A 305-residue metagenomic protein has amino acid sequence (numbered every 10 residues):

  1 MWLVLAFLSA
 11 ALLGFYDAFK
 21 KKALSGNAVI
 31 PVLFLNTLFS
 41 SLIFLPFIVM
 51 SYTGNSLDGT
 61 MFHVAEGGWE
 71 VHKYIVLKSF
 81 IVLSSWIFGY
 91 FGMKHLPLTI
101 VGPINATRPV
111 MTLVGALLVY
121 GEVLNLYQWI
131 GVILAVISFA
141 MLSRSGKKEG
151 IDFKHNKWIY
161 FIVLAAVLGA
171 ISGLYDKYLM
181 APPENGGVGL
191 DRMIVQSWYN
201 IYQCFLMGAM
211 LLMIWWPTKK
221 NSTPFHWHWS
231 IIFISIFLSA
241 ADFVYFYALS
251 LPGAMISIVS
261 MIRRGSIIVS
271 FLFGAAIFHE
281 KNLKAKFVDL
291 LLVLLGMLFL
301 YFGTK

Functional and structural regions predicted by a protein language model:
M1-F7, A11, V110-I171, K177 (+1 more regions): Juxtamembrane helix-loop boundary signature in multi-pass membrane transporters
M1-K20, S25-F80, W86-L96, R144-V163 (+5 more regions): Membrane-interface interhelical linkers
A10-A11, S79-F80, A106-T107, V167 (+1 more regions): Short hydrophobic/small-residue motifs within alpha-helical transmembrane segments of multi-pass transporter-like
Y16-K20, G173, I268-V269: Short helical (or helix-break) motifs at transmembrane helix termini and adjacent helical loops in multi-pass membrane
I30-P31, T99, N125, L190-M193 (+1 more regions): Residues that define the loop-to-transmembrane-helix transition and helix capping in multi-pass membrane transporters
F34, T99-G102, A106, S197 (+2 more regions): Conserved glycine-rich helix-kink/hinge and helix-boundary motifs of the Major Facilitator Superfamily
F39-I43, I104-L118, I133, Y202-L206 (+3 more regions): Alpha-helical transmembrane segments of compact multi-pass small-molecule transporters, enriched in specific families
G169-G173, K177, A181, D242-F246: Extracytoplasmic gate region of multi-pass secondary transporters
